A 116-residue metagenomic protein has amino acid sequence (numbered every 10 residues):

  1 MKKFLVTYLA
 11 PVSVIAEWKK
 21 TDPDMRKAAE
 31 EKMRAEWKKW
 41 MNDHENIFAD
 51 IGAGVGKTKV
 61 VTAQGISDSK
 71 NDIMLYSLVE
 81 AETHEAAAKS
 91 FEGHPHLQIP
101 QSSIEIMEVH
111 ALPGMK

Functional and structural regions predicted by a protein language model:
M1-K116: Conserved, structured core segments of small domains
